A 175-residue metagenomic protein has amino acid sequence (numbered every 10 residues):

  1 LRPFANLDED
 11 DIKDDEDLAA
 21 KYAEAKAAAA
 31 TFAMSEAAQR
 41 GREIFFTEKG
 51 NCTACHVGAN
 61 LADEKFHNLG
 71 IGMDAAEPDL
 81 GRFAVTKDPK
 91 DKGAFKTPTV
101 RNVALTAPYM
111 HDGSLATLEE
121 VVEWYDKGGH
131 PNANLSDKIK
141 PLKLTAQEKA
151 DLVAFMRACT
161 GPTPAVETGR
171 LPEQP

Functional and structural regions predicted by a protein language model:
L1-P175: Periplasmic c-type cytochrome electron-transfer domains
